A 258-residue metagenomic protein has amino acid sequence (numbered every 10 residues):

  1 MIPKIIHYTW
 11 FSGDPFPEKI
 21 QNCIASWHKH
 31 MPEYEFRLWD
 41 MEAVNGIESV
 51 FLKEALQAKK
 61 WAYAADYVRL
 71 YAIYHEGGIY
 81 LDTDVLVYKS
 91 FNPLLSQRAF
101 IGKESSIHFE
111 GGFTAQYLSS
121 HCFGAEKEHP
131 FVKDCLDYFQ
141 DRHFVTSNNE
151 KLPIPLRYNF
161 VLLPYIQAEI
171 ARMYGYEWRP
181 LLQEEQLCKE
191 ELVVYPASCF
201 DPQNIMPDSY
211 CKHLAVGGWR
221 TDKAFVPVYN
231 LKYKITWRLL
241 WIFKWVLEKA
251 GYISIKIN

Functional and structural regions predicted by a protein language model:
M1-A65, T83-N258: Glycosyltransferase-associated regions of secretory-pathway enzymes, highlighting luminal stem/catalytic domains
D66-G78: Small-residue hinge/turn detector
